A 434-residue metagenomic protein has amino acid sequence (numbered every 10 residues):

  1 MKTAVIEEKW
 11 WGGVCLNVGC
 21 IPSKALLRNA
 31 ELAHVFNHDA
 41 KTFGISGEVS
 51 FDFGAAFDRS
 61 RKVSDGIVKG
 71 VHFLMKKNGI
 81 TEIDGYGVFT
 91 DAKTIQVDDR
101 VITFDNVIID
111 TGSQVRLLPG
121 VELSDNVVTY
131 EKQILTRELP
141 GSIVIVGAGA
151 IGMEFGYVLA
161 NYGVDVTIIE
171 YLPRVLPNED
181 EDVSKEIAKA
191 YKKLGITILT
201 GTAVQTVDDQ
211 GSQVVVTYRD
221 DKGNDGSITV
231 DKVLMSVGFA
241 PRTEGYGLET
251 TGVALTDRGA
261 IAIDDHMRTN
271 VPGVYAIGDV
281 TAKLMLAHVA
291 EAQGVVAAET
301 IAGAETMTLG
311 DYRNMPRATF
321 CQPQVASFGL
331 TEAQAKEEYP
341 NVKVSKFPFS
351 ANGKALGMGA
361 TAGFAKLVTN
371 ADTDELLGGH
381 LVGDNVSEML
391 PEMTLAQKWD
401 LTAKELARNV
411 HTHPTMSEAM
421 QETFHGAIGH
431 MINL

Functional and structural regions predicted by a protein language model:
M1, I6-L139, L172-L176, E181-V183 (+5 more regions): Glycine-rich flavin
M1-K9, V14, I21, A25-V35 (+2 more regions): Flexible, glycine-rich terminal cap/loop adjacent to redox cofactors in electron-transfer oxidoreductases
E8-K9, V146-G149, D279: Glycine-rich Rossmann-fold phosphate-binding loop(s) that bind the pyrophosphate of adenine dinucleotide cofactors
C20, T111-D165, I169, T197-I198 (+3 more regions): Glycine-rich dinucleotide-binding loop and its adjacent helix/turn
G87, I102-G112, I145-V146, V166 (+4 more regions): Short hydrophobic core segments
S124-P140, S227-A304: FAD-site-proximal beta/loop scaffold in flavoenzymes
